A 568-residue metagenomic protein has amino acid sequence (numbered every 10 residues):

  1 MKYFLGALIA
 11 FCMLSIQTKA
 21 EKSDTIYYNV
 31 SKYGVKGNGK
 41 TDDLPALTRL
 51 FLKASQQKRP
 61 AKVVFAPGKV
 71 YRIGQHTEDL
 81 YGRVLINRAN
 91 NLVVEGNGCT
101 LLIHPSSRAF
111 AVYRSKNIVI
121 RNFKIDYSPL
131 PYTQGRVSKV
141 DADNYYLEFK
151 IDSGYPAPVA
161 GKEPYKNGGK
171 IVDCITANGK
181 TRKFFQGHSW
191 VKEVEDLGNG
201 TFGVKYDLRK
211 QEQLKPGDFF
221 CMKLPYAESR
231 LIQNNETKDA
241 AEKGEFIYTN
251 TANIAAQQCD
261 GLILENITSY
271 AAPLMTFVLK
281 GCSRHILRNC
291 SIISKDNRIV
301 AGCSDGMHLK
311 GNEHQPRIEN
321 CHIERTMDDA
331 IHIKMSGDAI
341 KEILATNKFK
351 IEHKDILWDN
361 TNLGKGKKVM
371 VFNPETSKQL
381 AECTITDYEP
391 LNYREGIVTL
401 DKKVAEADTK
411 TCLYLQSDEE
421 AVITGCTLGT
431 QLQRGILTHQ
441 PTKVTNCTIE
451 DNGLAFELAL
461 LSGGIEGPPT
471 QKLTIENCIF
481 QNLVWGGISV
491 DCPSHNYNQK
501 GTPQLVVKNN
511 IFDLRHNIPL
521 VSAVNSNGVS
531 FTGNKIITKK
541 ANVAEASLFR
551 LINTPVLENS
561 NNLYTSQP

Functional and structural regions predicted by a protein language model:
M1-T25: Bacterial Sec-dependent N-terminal signal peptides
Y27, K36-P45, Y71-R72, N90-T133 (+2 more regions): Right-handed parallel beta-helix/beta-spiral solenoid domain characteristic of secreted/periplasmic
Y33-G34, L44-L92, G98-A111, S269-P273 (+1 more regions): N-terminal extracellular ligand-recognition/capping segment immediately after the signal peptide
P60, Q75, I103-A109, P129-T133 (+12 more regions): Short glycine/acidic-rich loop motifs that flank beta-strands on beta-rich extracellular proteins
I103, D152-N199, L357-Y393: Ser/Thr/Gly-rich low-complexity blocks that favor extended beta-strand/coil architectures
F123, I267, C290, C321 (+6 more regions): Consensus "Asn ladder" position of solenoid repeat domains
F184-T249, L380-G425, G429-Q431, L437: Small/polar beta-strand repeat architecture
